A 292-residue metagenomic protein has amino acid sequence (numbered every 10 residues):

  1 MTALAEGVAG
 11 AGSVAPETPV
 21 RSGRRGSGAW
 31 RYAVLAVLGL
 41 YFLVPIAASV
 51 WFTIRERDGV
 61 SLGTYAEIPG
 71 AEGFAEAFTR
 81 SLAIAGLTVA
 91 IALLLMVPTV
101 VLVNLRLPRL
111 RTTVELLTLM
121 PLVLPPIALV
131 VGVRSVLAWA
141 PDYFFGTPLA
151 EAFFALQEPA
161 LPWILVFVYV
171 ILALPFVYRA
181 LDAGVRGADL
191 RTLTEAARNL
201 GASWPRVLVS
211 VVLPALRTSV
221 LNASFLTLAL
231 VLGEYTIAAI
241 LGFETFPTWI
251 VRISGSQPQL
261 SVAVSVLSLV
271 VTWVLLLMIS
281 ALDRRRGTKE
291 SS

Functional and structural regions predicted by a protein language model:
M1-R25: Short, Lys/Arg-rich, polar N-terminal cytosolic tail immediately upstream of the first transmembrane signal-anchor
A3, L282-S292: Short cytosolic juxtamembrane segments of multi-pass membrane proteins
G7, E17, T53, R57-P69: Alpha-helical transmembrane segments of bacterial inner-membrane membrane proteins
G26-D58, A71-R186, V211, A215-Y235 (+2 more regions): Membrane-water interface segments at the C-terminal ends of transmembrane alpha-helices in multi-pass inner-membrane
D58-E67, L241-I253: Short hydrophobic, aromatic-rich alpha-helical segments embedded in or entering the lipid bilayer of multi-pass
D182-T194, W204: Membrane-helix/interface signature in polytopic inner-membrane proteins
A197: The alpha-helix within a helix-turn-helix
L200-G201, P214: Glycine/proline-centered hinge or cleavage motifs at structural transition points of membrane proteins
